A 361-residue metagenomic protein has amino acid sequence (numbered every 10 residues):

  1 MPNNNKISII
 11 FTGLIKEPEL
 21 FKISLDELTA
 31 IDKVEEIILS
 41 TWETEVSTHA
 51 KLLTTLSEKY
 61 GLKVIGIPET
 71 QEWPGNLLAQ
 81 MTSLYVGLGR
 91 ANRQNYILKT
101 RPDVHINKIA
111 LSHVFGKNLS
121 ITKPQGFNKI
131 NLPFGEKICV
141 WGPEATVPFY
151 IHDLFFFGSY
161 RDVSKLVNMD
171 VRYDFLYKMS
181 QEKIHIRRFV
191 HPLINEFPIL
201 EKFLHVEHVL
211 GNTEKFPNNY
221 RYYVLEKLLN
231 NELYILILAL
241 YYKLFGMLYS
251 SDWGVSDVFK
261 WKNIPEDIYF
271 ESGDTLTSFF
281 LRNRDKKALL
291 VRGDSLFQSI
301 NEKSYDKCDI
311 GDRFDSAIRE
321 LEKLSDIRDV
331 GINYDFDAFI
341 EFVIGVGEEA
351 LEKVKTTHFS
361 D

Functional and structural regions predicted by a protein language model:
M1-F359: ER/Golgi luminal nucleotide-sugar-dependent glycosyltransferases, focusing on the catalytic module
